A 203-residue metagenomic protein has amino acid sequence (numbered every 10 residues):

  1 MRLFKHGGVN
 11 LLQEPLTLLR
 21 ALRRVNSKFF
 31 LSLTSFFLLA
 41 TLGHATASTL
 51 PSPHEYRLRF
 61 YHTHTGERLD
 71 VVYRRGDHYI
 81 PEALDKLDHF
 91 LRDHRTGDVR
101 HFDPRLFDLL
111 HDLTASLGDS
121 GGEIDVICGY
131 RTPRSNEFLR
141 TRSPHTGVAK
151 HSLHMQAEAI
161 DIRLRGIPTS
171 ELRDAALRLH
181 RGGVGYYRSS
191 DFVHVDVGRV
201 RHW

Functional and structural regions predicted by a protein language model:
L18-S32: Bacterial N-terminal signal peptides that target proteins for export
S32-T41: Bacterial N-terminal signal peptides
A45-P51: Boundary at the C-terminal end of the N-terminal hydrophobic targeting segment
Y56-Y61, H145-W203: Catalytic cores and adjacent binding grooves of peptidoglycan-active enzymes
R75-I127: Active-site acidic/histidine clusters and adjacent loop/turn architecture that either coordinate catalytic ions
L84, F107-T114, N136, R140 (+2 more regions): Extracytoplasmic/secreted envelope proteins and their assembly/folding machinery, especially bacterial periplasmic
G122-F138: Acidic helix-start/capping segments at beta-turn-to-alpha-helix junctions
R134-K150: Charged, often glycine-rich, active-site loop that binds/positions anionic groups
